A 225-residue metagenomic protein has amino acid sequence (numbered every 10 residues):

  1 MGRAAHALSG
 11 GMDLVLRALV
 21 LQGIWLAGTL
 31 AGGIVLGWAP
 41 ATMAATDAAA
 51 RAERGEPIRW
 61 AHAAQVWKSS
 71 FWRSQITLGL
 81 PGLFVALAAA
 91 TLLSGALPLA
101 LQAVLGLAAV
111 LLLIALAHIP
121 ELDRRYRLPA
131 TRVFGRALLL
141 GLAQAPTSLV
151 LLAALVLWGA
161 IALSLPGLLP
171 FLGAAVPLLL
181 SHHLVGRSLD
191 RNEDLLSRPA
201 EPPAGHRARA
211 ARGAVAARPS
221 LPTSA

Functional and structural regions predicted by a protein language model:
M1-R132, R136-A225: Hydrophobic alpha-helical membrane segments
